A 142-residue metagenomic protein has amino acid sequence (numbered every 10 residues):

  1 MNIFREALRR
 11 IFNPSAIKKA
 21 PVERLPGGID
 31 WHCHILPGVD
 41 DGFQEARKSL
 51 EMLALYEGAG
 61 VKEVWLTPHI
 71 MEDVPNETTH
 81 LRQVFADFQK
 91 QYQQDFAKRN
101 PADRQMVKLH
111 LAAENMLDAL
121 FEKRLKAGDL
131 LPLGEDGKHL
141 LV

Functional and structural regions predicted by a protein language model:
N2-M106: An N-terminally biased module of ancient metal coordination in phosphate/nucleic-acid-related enzymes
E77-V142: Extended substrate/RNA-proximal surfaces in nucleic-acid metabolism proteins
